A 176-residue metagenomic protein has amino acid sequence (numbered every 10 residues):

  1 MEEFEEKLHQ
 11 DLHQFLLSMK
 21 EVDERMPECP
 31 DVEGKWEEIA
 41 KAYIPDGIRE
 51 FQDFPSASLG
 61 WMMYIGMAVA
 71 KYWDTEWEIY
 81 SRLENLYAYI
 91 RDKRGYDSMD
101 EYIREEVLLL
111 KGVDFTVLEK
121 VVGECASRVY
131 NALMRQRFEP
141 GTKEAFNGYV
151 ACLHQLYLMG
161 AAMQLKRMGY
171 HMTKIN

Functional and structural regions predicted by a protein language model:
M1-N176: Intrinsic-disorder/low-complexity detector
